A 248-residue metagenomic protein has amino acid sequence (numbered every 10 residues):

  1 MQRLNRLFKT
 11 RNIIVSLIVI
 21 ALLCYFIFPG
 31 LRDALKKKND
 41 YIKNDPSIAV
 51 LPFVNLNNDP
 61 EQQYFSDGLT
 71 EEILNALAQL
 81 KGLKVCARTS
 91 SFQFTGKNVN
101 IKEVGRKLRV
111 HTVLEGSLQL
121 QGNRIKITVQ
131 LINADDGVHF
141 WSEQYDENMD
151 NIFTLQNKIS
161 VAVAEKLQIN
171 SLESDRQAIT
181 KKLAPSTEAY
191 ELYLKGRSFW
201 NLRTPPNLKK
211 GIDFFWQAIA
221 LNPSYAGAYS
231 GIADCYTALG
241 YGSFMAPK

Functional and structural regions predicted by a protein language model:
M1-L7: Juxtamembrane low-complexity tails/linkers enriched in Ser/Thr-Pro and polybasic
N12, S16, Y25-K38, N44 (+2 more regions): Catalytic-center loop of serine/cysteine hydrolases
L35-D67: A structural "domain/chain start" motif
R197-P205, A233, A238-P247: Short coil/turn linking the two alpha-helices of tandem helical-hairpin repeats
Q217-A218: Canonical positions in the second alpha-helix
